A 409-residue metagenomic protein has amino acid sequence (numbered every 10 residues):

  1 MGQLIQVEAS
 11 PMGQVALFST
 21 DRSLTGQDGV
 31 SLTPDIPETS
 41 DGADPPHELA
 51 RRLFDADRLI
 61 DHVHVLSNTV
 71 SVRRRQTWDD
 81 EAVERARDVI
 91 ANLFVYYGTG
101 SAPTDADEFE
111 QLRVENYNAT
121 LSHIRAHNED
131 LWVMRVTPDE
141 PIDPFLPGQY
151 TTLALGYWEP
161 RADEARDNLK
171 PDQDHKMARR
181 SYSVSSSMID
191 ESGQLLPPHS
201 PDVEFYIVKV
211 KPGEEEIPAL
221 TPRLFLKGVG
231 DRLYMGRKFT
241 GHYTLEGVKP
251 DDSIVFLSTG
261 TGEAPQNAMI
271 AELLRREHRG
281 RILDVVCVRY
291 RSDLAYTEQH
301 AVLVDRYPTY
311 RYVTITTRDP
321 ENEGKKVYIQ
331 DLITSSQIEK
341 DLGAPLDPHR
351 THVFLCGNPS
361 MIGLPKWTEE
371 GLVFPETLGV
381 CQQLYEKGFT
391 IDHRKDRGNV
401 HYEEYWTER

Functional and structural regions predicted by a protein language model:
A9-S40: Short glycine-/aliphatic-rich beta-strand segments at the starts of folded cytosolic domains
D41-A56, E108-L112: Short amphipathic alpha-helix segments
A50-T69: Short acidic amphipathic segments
W78-Y97: Charge-rich, low-aromatic oligomerization/scaffolding segments with amphipathic character
L121-I124, V184: Conserved hydrophobic positions within beta-strands
R135-V255, T317, T390-I391, K395 (+1 more regions): FAD-binding FR-type
S258-P265: Ser/Thr-glycine-rich phosphate-binding loops at phosphate-binding pockets of nucleotides, nucleotide cofactors
V285-R409: Reductase modules of NAD(P)H-dependent flavoproteins
